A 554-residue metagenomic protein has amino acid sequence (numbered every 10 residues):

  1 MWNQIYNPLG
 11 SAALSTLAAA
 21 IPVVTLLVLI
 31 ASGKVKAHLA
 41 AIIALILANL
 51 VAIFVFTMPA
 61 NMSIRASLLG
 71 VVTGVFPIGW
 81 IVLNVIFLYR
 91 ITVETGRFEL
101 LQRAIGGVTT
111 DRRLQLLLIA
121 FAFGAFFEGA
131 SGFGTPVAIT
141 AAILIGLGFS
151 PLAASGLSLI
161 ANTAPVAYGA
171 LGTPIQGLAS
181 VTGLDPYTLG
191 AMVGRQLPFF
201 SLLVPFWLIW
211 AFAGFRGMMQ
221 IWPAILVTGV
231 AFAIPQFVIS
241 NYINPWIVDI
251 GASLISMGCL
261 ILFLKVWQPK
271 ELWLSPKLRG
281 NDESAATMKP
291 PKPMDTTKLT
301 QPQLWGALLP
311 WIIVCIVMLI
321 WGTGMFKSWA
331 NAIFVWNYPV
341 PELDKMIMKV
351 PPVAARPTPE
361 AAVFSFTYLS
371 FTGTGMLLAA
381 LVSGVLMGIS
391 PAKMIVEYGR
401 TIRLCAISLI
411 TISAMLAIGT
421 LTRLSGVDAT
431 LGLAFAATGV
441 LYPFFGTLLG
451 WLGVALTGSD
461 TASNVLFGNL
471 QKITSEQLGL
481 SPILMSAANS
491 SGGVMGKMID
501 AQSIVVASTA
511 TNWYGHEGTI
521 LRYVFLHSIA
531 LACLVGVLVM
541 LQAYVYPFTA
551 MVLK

Functional and structural regions predicted by a protein language model:
M1-L9, L264-A307, I333-A362: Intrinsically disordered, low-complexity non-transmembrane regions of multi-pass membrane transporters
N7-I21, G74-I78, S131-P136, T188-L202 (+3 more regions): Structural signature of hydrophobic alpha-helical transmembrane segments
A18-L27, V35-T57, G79-V85, I225 (+7 more regions): Hydrophobic mid-bilayer segments of alpha-helices in multi-pass membrane transport proteins, especially secondary
R65-T73, I78-L147, G388-T474: Membrane-embedded alpha-helical segments and adjacent helix-loop junctions characteristic of multi-pass solute
R113-A125, P151-A164, D185-L202, A211 (+3 more regions): Alpha-helical transmembrane segments of multi-pass membrane proteins
T135-I143, L159, T173-G183, W210-F212 (+3 more regions): Re-entrant/interfacial helical elements at transmembrane boundaries that shape and gate the permeation pathway
A167-R279, S491-K554: Juxtamembrane and boundary regions of transmembrane helices in multi-pass small-molecule transporters and channels
Q301-L449: Transmembrane helical segments that form the transport core of multi-pass membrane transport proteins
